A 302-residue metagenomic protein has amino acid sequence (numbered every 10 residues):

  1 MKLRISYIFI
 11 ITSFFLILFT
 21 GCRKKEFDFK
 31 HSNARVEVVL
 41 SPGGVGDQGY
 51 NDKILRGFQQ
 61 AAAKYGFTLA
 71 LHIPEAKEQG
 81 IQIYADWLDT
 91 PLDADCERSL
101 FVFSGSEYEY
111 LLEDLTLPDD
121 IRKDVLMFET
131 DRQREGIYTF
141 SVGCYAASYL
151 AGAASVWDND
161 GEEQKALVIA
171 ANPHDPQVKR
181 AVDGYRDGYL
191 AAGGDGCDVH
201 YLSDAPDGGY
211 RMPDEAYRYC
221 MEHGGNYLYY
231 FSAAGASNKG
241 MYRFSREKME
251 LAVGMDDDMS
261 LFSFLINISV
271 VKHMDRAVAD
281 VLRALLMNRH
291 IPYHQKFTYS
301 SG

Functional and structural regions predicted by a protein language model:
L18-G21: C-terminal motif of bacterial Sec signal peptides marking the signal peptidase cleavage site
R23-K25: Bacterial signal peptide processing site
H31, V36-G57, A61, A70-I81 (+2 more regions): Extracytoplasmic "Venus flytrap"
V38, A94-S106, L126-F128, G225-A236 (+1 more regions): Periplasmic-binding protein-like
F58, Y149-G196, H294-G302: An alpha-beta-alpha
D120-V142, D257-S263: Flexible loop/hinge segments that line or gate small-molecule binding clefts
F140-Q164, V271-R289: Hydrophobic alpha-helical segments within soluble ligand-binding/sensing domains
Q177-N226: Extracellular/periplasmic Venus flytrap/periplasmic-binding protein
